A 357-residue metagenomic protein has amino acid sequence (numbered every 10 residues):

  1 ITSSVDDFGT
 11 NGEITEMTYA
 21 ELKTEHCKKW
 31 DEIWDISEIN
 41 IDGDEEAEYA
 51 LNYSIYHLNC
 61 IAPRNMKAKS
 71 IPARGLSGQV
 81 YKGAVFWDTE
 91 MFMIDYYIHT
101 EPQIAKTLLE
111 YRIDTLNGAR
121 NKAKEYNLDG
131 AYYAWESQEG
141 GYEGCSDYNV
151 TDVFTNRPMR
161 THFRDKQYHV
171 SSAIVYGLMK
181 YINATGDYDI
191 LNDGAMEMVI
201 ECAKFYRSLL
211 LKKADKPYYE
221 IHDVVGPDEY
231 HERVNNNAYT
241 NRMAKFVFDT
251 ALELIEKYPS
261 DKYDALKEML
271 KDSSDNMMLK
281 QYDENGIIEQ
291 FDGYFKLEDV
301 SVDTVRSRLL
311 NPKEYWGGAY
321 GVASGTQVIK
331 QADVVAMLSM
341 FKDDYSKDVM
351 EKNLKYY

Functional and structural regions predicted by a protein language model:
I1-Y81: Acidic/polar, glycine-enriched structural segments that form the non-catalytic walls/loops of the carbohydrate-binding
D35-N40, Y56-I61, M91-P102, A173-Y188 (+4 more regions): Well-ordered alpha-helical scaffold segments within catalytic/enzyme domains
I41-E48, R64-M66, H99-L109, I182-E197 (+2 more regions): Structural helix-adjacent loops and short alpha-helical linkers that scaffold large soluble proteins
G43, S77-W87, R157-S171, D228-N241 (+1 more regions): Solvent-exposed loop and edge beta-strand segments that line ligand/cofactor-binding and catalytic clefts
Y53-C60, Y111-G118, E197-L209, F246 (+2 more regions): Alpha-helical scaffold segments in carbohydrate-active enzymes
A62-S77, Q103-Y176, I182, D189-L191 (+1 more regions): Helix-terminus loop motifs that line ligand-binding clefts
V85-T115, Q167, Y176, D249 (+2 more regions): Active-site core of glycosidic bond-cleaving carbohydrate-active enzymes
D152, F205-M269: Acidic/histidine-rich catalytic neighborhood
